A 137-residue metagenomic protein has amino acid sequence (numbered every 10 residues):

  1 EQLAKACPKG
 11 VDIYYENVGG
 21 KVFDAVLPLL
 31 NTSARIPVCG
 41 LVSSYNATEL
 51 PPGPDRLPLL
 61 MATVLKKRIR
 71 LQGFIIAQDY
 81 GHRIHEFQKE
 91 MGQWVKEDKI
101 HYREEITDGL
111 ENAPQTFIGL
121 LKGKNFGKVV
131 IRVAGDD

Functional and structural regions predicted by a protein language model:
E1-D137: Terminal helix/beta-alpha structural elements that buttress the NAD(P)+-binding lobe
